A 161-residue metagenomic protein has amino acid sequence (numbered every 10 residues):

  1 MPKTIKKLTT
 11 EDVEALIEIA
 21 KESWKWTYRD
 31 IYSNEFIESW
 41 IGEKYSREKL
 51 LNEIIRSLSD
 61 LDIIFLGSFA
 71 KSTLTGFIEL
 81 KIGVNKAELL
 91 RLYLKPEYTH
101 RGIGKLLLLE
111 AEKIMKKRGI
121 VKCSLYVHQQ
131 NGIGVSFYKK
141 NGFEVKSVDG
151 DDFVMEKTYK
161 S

Functional and structural regions predicted by a protein language model:
M1-P2, K160: Acyl-donor-binding surface of acyltransferase catalytic domains
K3, K7-E11, E18-R91, K95-E97 (+3 more regions): Acetyl-CoA-dependent GNAT
A87, V121-S161: C-terminal "cap" of GNAT-fold acetyltransferases
T99, K116, K139: Short polybasic/polar patches that bind polyanions
G102: Conserved G/P- and acidic residue-centered "switch" motifs that form tight phosphate/ATP-binding loops in soluble
K105: Residues forming the Rossmann-fold NAD(P)(H) cofactor-binding site
L108, M115-Y126: Conserved GNAT acetyl-CoA-binding A-motif
